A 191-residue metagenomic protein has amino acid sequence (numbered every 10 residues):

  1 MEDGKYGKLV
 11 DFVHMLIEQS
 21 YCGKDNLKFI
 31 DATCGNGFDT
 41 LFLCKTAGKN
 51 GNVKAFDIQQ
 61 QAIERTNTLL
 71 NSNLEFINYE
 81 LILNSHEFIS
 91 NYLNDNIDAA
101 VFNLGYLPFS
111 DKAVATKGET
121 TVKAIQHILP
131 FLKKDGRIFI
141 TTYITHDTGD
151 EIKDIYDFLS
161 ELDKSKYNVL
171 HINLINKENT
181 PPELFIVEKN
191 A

Functional and structural regions predicted by a protein language model:
M1-L27, F38-K45: S-adenosyl-L-methionine
G35: Conserved glycine-rich SAM-binding loop
N52-D57: Conserved SAM-binding motif I beta-strand of class I
E64-D98: S-adenosyl-L-methionine
F102-K123: Mobile active-site "lid"/loop adjacent to the S-adenosyl-L-methionine
T120-K134: A short glycine-rich, Lys/Arg-flanked "PGG" loop and its adjoining helix->strand segment in the class I
D135-T142: Conserved beta-strand signature within the Rossmann-like core of class I S-adenosyl-L-methionine
H146-A191: Class I S-adenosyl-L-methionine
